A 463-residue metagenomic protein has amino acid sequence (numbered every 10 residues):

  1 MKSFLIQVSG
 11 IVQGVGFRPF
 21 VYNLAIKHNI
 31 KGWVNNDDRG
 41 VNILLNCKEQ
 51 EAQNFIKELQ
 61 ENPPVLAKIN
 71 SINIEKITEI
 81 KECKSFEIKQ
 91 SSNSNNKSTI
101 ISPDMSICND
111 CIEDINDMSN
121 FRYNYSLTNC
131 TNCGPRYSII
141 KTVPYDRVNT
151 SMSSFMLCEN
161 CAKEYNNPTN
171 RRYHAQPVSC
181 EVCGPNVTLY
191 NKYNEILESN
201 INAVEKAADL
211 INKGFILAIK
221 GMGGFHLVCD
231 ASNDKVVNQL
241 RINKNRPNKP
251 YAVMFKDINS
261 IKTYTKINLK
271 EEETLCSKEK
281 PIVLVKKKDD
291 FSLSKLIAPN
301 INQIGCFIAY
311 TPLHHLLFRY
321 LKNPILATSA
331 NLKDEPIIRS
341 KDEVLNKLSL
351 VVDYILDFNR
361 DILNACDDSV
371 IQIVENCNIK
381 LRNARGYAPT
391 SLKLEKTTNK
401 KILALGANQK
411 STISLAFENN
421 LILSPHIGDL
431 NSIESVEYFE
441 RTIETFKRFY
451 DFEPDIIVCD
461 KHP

Functional and structural regions predicted by a protein language model:
M1-P177, E181-T188: Intrinsically disordered, low-complexity, mixed-charge
S3, L157-C158, V182-K192, K220 (+4 more regions): Gly-rich Lys/Arg/Thr-decorated short loops/hinges at beta-loop-alpha junctions or inter-strand turns that position
K76, G224-K287: A phosphate-binding glycine/aspartate-rich beta-alpha loop in the early core of alpha/beta enzymes
L217-A218, D451-H462: Short glycine-rich phosphate-binding loop at a beta-alpha junction
L227, I282-L284, D368-Q372, S411-A416: Short beta-strand scaffold segments in enzyme catalytic cores
K322-K396: Internal gly/pro-rich beta-alpha loop/helix module that stabilizes soluble enzyme cofactors or their anionic handles
T397-N420: Gly/Thr-rich phosphate-binding beta-strand-loop-beta motif of the actin/hexokinase/Hsp70
S435-K447: Short, well-ordered amphipathic alpha-helical segments that serve as non-catalytic structural scaffolds within diverse
